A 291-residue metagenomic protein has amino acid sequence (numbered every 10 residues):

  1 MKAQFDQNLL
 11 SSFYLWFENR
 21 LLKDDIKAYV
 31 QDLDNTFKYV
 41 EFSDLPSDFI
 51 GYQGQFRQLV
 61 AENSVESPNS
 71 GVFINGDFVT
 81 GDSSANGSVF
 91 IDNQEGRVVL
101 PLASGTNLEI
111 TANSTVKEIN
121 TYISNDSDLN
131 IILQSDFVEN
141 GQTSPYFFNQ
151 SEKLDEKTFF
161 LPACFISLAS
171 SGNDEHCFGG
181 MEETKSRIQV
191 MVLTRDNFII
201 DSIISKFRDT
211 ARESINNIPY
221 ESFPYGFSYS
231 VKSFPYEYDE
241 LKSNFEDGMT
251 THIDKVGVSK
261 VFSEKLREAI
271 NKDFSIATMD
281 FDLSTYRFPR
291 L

Functional and structural regions predicted by a protein language model:
M1-D34, D155-K157, A169-T184, K232-L291: Short, charged interaction patches at domain edges and termini
K2-N130: Extended beta-strand solenoid/passenger and fiber regions
D77, A103-G105, N113-K117, A169-S171 (+2 more regions): Generic structural motif
V89-D92, C164-L168: Broad, structure-driven detector of short, well-ordered beta-strand segments within folded domains
T111, R187-L193, T278-S284: Residue-level recognition of well-ordered beta-strand positions that form the cores of beta-sheet-rich folds across
N113, N125, G179-M181, I203-S205 (+1 more regions): Surface-exposed beta-strand edges and their flanking turn/coil or helix-capping segments
L129-F159: Short N-terminal edge-element motif at the start of the domain
S151-S167, E183-M249, P289: Acidic, Ser/Thr- and Gly-enriched intrinsically disordered low-complexity segments
